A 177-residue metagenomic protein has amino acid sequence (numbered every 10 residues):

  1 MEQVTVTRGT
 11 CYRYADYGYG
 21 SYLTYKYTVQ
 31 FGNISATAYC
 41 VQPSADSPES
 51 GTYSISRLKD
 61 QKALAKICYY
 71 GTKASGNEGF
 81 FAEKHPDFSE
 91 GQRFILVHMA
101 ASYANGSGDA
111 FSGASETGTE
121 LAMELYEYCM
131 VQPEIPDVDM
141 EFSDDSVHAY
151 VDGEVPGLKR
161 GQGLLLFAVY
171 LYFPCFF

Functional and structural regions predicted by a protein language model:
M1-I135, D139: Short, surface-exposed polybasic-aromatic patches that bind anionic ligands, especially phosphate groups
S107-F177: Acidic/charged, solvent-exposed loop-and-adjacent secondary-structure segments enriched in E/D, K/R, S/T, and G/P
